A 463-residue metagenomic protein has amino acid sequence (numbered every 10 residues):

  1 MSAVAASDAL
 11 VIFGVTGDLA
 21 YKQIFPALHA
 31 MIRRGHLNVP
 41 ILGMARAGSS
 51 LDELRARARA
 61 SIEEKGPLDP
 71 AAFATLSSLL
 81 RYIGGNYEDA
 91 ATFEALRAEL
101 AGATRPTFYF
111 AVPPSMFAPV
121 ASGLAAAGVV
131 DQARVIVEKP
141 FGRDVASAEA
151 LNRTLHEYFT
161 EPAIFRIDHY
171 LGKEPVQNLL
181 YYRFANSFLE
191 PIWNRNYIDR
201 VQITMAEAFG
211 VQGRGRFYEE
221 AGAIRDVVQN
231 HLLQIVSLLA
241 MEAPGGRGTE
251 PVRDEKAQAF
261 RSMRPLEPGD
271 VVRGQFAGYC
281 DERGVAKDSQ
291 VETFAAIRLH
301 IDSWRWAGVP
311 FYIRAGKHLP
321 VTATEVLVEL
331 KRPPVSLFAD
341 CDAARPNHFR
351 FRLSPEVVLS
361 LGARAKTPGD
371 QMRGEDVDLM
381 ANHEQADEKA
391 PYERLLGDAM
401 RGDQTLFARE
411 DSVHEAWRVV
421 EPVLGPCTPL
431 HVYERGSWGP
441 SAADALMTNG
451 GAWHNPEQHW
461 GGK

Functional and structural regions predicted by a protein language model:
M1-I136, F141-K463: Secretory/organelle targeting and membrane-embedding segments
